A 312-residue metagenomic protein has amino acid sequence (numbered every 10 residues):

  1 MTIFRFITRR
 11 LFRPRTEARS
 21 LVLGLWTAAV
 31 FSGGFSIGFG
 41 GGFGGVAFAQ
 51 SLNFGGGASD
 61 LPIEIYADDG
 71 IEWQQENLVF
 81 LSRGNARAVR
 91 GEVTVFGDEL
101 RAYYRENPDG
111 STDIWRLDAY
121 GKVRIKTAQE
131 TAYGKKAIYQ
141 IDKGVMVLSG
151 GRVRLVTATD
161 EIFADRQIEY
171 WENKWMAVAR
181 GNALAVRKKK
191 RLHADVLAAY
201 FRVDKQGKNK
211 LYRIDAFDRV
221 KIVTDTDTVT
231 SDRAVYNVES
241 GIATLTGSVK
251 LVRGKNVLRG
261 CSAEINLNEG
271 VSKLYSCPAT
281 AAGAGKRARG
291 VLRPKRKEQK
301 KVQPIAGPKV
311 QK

Functional and structural regions predicted by a protein language model:
M1-F12, A18-K312: Mature-chain termini and adjacent capping regions
